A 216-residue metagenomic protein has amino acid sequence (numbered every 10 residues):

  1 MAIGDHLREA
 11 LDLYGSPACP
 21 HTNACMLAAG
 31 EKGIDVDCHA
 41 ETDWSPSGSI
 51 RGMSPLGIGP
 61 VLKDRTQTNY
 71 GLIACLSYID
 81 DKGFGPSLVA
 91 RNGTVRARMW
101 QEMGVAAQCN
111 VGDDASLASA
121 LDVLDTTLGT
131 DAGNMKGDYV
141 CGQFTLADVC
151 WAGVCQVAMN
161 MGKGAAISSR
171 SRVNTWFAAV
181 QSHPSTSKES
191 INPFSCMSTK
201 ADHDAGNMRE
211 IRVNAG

Functional and structural regions predicted by a protein language model:
M1-L11, C196-M197, A201-G216: Eukaryotic N-terminal low-complexity, Ser/Thr- and Lys/Arg-rich leader segments that predominantly function as
M1-M135: GST-like domain detector, emphasizing the conserved glutathione-binding G-site in the N-terminal thioredoxin-like
S16, L146, P193-F194: Short, solvent-exposed turn/loop segments enriched in Gly/Ser/Thr/Pro and often Arg
G33, I167, M208-I211: Juxtamembrane/interface motifs at transmembrane-helix termini
C38, L88, I167, E189-S190: A generic structural-conservation signal
G52, E102-A106, A178-S182, K200-D204 (+1 more regions): Short amphipathic alpha-helical patches
A90-R91, K188-M197: Short, flexible loop/turn segments with low-complexity composition
Q101-E189: GST-like fold's C-terminal all-alpha helical module
